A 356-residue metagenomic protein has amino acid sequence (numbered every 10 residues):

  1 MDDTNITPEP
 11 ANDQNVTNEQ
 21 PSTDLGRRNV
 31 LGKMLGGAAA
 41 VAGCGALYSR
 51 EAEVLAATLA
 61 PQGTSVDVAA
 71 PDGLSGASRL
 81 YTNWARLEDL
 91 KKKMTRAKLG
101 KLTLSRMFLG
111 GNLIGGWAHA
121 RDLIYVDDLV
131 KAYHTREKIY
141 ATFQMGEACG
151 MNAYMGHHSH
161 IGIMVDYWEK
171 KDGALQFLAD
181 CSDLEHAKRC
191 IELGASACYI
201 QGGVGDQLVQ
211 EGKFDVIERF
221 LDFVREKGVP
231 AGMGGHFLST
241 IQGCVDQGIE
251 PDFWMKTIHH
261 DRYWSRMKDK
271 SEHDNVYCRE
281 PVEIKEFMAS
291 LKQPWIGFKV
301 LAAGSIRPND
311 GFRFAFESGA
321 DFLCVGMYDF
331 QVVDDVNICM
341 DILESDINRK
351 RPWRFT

Functional and structural regions predicted by a protein language model:
M1-G26: N-terminal secretory signal peptides
T23-N29, V41-T64: N-terminal twin-arginine translocation
L109, A231, W295: Conserved, mostly hydrophobic/aromatic
H160-Y167, D206-F220, P281-V282, D334: Active-site-adjacent beta->alpha loops and helix N-cap segments on the catalytic face of soluble alpha/beta enzymes
L193-A197, Q247-W254, K292-Q293, E317-D321: Glycine-enriched alpha-helix->loop->beta-strand junction motifs that scaffold or abut catalytic
G202-V204, H260, S318-V332: Glycine-rich phosphate-binding active-site loops on the catalytic face of alpha/beta enzymes
V245-N275: Histidine/lysine/aspartate-rich catalytic loop segments that bind and position anionic ligands
V332-P352: C-terminal helical cap(s) of enzyme catalytic domains, especially alpha/beta-barrels
